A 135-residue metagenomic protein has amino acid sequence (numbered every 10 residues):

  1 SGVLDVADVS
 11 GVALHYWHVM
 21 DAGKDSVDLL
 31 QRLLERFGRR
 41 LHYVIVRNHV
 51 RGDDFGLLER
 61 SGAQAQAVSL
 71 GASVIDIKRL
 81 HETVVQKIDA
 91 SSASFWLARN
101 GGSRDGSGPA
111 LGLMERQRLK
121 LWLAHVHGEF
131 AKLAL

Functional and structural regions predicted by a protein language model:
G2-I77: Conserved catalytic-core segment of NTP-binding enzymes
Y43-L135: C-terminal lobe/tail of nucleotide-utilizing enzymes
